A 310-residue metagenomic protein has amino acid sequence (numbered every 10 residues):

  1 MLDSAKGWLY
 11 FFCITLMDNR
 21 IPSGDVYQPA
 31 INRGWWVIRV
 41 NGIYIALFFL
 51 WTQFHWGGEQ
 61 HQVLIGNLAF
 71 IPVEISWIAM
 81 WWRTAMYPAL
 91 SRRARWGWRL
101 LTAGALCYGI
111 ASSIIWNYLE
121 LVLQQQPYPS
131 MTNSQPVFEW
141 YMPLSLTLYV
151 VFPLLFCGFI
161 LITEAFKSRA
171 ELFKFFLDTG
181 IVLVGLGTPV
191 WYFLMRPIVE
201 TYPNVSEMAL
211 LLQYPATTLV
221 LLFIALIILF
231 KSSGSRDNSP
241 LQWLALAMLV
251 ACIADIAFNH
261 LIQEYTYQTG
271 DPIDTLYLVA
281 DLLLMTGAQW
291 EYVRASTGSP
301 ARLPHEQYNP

Functional and structural regions predicted by a protein language model:
M1-L2, A30: Intrinsic-disorder-associated interaction segments
F11-P310: Polytopic alpha-helical membrane-helix bundles and their juxtamembrane interface segments in multi-pass membrane
